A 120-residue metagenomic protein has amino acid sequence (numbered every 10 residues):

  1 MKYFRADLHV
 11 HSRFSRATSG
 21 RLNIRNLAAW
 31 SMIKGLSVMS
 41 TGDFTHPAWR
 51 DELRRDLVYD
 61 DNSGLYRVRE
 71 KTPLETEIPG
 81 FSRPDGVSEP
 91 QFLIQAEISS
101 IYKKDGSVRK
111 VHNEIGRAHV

Functional and structural regions predicted by a protein language model:
M1-R5, H9-H11: Generic start-of-chain signal for non-secretory N-termini
Y3, W49-H119: Extended substrate/RNA-proximal surfaces in nucleic-acid metabolism proteins
D7-L8, M39-D43, L93-Q95: Active-site neighborhood of phospho(di)ester-bond hydrolases with catalytic His/Asp-centered motifs
H9-R13, A118-H119: Histidine-centered divalent metal-coordination motifs
H11, T45, E97-S99: Catalytic metal-binding/acid-base residues of hydrolase active sites
S12-G20: Acidic/histidine-rich helix-loop elements that form or flank divalent-metal/phosphate-binding sites at the catalytic
S19-S31, K103: Short, acidic/polar
A29-W49: Divalent metal-dependent hydrolysis catalytic cores, especially in the metallo-beta-lactamase
